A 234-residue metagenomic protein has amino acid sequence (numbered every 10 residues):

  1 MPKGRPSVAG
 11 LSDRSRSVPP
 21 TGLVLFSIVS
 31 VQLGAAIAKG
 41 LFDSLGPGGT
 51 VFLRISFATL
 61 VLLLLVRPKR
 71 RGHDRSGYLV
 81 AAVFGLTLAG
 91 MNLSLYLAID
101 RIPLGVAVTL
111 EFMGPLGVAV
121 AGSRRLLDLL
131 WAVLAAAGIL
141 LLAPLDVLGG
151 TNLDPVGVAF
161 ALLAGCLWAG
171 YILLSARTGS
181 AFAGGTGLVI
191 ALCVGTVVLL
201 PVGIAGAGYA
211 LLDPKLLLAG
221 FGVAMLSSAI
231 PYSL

Functional and structural regions predicted by a protein language model:
M1-V29, T59-V83, R124-L130, L148-L153 (+3 more regions): Membrane-interface interhelical linkers
L23-A58, G170-G195: Juxtamembrane helix-loop-helix junctions in multi-pass membrane proteins
L25-L33, I37, L65, A82-L97 (+3 more regions): Hydrophobic alpha-helical transmembrane segments of multi-pass membrane transport proteins, especially secondary
F26, L53, V83-F84, L110 (+3 more regions): Hydrophobic core positions of alpha-helical segments in small-molecule transporters and transporter systems
S44, R75, A98-R101, A181: Helix-loop interface residues and adjacent transmembrane-helix termini in multi-pass membrane transporters, primarily
G49-T59, L88, L95-L126, A164: Specific alpha-helical transmembrane segments that line the substrate/conduction pathway and gating interfaces
L62, V118-A119, A135-A137, L142 (+2 more regions): Transmembrane alpha-helical segments that form core, pore/gating elements of small-molecule transporters/exporters
V83, M113, L127-D146, C193-V194: Hydrophobic transmembrane alpha-helices of multi-pass small-molecule transport proteins
